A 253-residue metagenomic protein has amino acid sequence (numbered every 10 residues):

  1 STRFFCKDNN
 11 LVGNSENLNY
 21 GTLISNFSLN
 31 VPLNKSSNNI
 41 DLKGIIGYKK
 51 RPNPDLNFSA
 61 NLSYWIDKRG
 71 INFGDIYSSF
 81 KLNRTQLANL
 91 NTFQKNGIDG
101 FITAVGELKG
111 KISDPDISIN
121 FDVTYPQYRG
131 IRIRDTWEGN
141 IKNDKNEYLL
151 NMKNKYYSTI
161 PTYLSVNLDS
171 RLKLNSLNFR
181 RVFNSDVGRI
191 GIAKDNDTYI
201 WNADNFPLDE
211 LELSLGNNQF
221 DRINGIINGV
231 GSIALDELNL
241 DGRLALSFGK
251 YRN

Functional and structural regions predicted by a protein language model:
S1-N253: Interface amphipathic segments
